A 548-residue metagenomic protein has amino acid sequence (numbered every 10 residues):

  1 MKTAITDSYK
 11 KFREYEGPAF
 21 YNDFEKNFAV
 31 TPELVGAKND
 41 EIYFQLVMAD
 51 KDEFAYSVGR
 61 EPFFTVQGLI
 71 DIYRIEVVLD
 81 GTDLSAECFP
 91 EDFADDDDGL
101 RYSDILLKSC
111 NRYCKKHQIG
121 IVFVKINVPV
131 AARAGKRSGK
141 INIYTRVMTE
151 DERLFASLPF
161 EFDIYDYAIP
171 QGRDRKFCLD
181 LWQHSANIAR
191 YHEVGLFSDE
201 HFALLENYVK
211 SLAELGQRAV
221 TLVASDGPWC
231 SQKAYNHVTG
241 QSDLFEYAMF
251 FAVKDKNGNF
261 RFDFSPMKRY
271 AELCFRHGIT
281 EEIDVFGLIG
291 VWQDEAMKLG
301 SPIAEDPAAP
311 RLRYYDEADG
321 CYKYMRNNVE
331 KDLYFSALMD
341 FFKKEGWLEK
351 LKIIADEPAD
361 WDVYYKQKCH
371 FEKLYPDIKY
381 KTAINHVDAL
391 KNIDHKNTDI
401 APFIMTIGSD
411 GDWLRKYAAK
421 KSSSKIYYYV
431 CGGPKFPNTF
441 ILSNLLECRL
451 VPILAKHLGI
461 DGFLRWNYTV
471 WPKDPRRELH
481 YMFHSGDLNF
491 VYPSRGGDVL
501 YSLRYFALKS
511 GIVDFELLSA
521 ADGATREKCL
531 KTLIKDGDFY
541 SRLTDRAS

Functional and structural regions predicted by a protein language model:
K2-F24, F28, K51-F123: Surface-exposed binding patches on compact interaction domains or structured appendages
Y15-L34, Y191-E200: Short, polar loop/linker segments at the starts of domains and inter-domain junctions
A29-K51: Contiguous beta-strand segments within globular domains
Y43-Q45, K125-N127, L204-Y208, P266-E272 (+3 more regions): Short alpha-helical segments and helix-capping/turn motifs at coil-helix boundaries
V47, D52-R60, S109-D174, F202: Extended acidic/polar, glycine-enriched regions that form or flank non-catalytic beta-rich accessory modules
I119-F123, M249, K350-K352, Y428: Glycine-rich, often proline-containing surface loops adjacent to acidic residues and nearby aromatics that form
S138-T145, E152-L374, A383-I393, T469-D474: Aromatic-lined carbohydrate-binding surfaces of glycoside hydrolases
F342-A355, V363-S548: Substrate-binding groove of N-acetylhexosamine-processing glycoside hydrolases
